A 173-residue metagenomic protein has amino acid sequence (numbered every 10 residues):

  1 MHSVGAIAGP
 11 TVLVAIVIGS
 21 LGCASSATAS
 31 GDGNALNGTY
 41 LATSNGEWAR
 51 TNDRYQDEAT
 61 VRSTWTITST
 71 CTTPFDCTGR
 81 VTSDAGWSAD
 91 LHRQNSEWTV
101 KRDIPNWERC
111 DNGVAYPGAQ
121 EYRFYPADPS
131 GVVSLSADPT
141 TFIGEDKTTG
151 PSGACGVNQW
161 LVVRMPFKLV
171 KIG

Functional and structural regions predicted by a protein language model:
H2, D32-N34, E47, T60 (+2 more regions): Extracytoplasmic/secretory-pathway segments with low complexity and glycosylation-like composition
H2-G9, V17-N37: C-terminal region of N-terminal signal peptides and the immediate post-cleavage residues of exported proteins
G31-Y55, V81, F142-K147, L169: Tryptophan-anchored aromatic micro-motifs
L36, S63, V163-M165: Residues that flank catalytic or metal-binding motifs in active/ligand-binding sites
E47-Y55, E108-A115, G150-W160: Flexible, membrane-facing loop/turn or short amphipathic-helix motifs that contact lipid bilayers or gate lipid-binding
E58-P129: Predominantly extracellular/secreted and cell-surface proteins with exposed, flexible low-complexity segments
A119-G153: Internal, hydrophobic beta-strand segments that form the core of beta-sheet-rich folds
I143-G173: Edge beta-strand at a domain terminus
